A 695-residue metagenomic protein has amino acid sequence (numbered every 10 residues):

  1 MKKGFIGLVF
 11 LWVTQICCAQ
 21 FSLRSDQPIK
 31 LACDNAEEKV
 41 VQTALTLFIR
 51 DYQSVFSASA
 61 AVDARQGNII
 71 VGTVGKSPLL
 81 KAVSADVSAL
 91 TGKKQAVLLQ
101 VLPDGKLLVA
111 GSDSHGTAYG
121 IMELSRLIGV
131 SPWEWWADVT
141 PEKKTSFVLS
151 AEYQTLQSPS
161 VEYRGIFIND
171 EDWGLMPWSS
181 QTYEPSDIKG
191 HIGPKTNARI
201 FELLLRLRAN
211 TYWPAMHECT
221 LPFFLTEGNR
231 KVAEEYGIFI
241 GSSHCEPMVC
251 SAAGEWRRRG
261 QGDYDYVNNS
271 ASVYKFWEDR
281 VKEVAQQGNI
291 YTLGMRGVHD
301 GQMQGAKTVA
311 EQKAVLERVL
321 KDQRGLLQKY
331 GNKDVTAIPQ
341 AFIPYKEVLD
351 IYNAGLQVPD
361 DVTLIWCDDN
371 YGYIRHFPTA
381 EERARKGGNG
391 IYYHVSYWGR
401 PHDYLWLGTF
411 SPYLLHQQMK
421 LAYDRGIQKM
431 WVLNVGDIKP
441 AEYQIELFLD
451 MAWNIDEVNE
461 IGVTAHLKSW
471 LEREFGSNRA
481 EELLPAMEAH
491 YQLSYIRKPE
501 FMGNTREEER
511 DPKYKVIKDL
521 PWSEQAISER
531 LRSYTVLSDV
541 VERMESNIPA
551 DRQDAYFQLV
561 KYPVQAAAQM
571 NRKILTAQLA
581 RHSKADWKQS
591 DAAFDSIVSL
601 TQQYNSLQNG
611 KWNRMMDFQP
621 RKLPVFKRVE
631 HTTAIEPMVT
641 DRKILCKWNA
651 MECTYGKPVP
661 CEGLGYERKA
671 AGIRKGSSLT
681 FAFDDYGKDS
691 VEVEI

Functional and structural regions predicted by a protein language model:
M1-S22: Bacterial Sec-dependent N-terminal signal peptides
A19-S158: Contiguous, structured surface segment used for ligand recognition
Y52, D113, I166, R208 (+5 more regions): Conserved, mostly hydrophobic/aromatic
L108-G111, D172-P194, N210-T220, E255-V273 (+5 more regions): The substrate-binding groove and active-site-proximal loops of carbohydrate-active enzymes, especially glycoside
W133-K189, K195-A215, G387-G390: An acidic-aromatic substrate-binding cleft motif
E142-L149, H217, F224-L225, K231-E235 (+3 more regions): Gly/Pro-rich turn-and-neighbor structural signature
K143-T145, L467-V629: C-terminal non-catalytic alpha-helical accessory regions
H631-E694: Beta-sheet-dominated interaction scaffolds and their linkers
